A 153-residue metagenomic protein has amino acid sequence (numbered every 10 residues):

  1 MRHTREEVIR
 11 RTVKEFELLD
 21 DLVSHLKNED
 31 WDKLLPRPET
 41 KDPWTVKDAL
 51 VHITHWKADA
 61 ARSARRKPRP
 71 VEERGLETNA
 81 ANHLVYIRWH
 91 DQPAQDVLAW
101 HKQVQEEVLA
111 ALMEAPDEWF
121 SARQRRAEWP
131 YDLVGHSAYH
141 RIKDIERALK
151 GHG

Functional and structural regions predicted by a protein language model:
M1, R5-E7, R11-E29: Long, hydrophobic N-terminal alpha-helical segment
M1-R10, A58-Q103, K150-G153: Short, helix-capping/interhelical loops that line the mouth of catalytic, cofactor-, or ligand-binding pockets
H3, L26, W44, W89-Q92 (+1 more regions): Short coil/turn linker and secondary-structure boundary residues
R5, T12-E15, D42-V46, I53 (+1 more regions): Hydrophobic alpha-helical segments and helix-packing faces
V8-R10, V23-S24, R37-E39, A81-I87 (+1 more regions): Short amphipathic alpha-helical segments, especially helix-boundary/capping motifs
I9, V13, L50, T54 (+4 more regions): Short amphipathic alpha-helical segments with heptad-repeat character
F16-K27, K57-R62, K102-P116, I142 (+1 more regions): Structural signal for well-ordered, non-membrane alpha-helices
D32-A80, D117-G153: Short, contiguous alpha-helical
